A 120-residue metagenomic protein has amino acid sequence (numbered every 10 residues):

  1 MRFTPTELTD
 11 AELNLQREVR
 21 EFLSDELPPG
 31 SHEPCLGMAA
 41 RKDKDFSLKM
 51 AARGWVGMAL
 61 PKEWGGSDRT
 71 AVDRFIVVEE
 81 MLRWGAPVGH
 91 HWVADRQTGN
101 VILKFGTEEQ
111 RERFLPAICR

Functional and structural regions predicted by a protein language model:
M1-Q16: Intrinsic disorder at enzyme termini
N14, E18-D25, L48-R53: N-terminal glycine-rich anion-binding loops that anchor highly charged ligand groups
P28-R120: Glycine-rich flavin
